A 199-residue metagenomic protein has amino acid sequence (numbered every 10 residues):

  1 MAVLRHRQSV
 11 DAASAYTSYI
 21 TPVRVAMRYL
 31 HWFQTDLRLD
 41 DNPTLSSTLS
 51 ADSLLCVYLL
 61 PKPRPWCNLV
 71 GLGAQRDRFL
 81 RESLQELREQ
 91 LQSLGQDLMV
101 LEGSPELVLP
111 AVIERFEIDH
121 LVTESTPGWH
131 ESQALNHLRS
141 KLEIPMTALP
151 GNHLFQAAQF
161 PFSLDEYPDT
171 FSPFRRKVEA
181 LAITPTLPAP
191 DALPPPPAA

Functional and structural regions predicted by a protein language model:
R7-I20: N-terminal polybasic/positive-inside topogenic patches
I20-T186, D191: Trp/Phe/Arg-rich N-terminal binding region typifying the photolyase-homology
P190-A199: Short, intrinsically disordered, charge-balanced linker/junction segments flanking boundaries in proteins
